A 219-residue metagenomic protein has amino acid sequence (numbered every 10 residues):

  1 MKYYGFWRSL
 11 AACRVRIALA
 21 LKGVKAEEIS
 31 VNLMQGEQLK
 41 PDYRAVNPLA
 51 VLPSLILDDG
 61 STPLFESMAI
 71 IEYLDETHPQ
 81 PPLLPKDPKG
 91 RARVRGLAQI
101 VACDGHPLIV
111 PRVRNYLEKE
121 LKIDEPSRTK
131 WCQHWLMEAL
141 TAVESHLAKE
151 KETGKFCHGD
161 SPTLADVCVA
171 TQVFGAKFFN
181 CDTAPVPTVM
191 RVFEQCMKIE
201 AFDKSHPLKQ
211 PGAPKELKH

Functional and structural regions predicted by a protein language model:
M1-S127: GST-like domain detector, emphasizing the conserved glutathione-binding G-site in the N-terminal thioredoxin-like
C13, G36, F193, A213-P214: Generic structural signal for helix capping and beta-alpha/helix-loop junctions
V31-N32, V189, K209-Q210: Residue-level "edge-of-site" marker
A45, K198, P207: Phosphate-coordinating loops and pocket residues in cytosolic domains that bind phosphorylated ligands
P81-K86, I109-P111, G154-G159, D203-L208: Short, hydrophobic secondary-structure boundary micro-motifs
V101-K198: GST-like fold's C-terminal all-alpha helical module
L208-H219: Acidic/histidine-enriched, glycine/proline-rich intrinsically disordered or flexible terminal extensions
